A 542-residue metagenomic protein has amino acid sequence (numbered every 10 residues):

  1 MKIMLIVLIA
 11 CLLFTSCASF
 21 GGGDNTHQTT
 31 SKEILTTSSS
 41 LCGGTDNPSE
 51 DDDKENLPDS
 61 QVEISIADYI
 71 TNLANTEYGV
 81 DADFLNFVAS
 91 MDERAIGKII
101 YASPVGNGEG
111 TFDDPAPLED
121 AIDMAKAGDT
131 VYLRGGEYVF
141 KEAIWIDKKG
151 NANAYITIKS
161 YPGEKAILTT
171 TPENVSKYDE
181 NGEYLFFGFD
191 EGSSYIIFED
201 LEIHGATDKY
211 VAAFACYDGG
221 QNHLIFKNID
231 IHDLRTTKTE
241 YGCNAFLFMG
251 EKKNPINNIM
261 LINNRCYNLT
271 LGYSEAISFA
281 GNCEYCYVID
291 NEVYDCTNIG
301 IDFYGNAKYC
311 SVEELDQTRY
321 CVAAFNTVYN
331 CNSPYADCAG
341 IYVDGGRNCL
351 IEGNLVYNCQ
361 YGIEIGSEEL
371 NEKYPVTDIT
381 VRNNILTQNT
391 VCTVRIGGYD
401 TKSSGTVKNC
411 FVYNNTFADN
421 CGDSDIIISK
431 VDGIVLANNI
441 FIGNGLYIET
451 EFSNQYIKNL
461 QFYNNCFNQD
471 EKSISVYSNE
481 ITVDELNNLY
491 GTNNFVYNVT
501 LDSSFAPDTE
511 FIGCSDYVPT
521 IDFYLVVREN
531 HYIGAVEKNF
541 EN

Functional and structural regions predicted by a protein language model:
K2-L8: Sec-dependent signal peptide recognition, specifically the positively charged N-region followed immediately by
T15-S16: C-terminal motif of bacterial Sec signal peptides marking the signal peptidase cleavage site
F20-E63: Ser/Thr/Gly/Pro-rich low-complexity, disordered linker/stalk segments of secreted and cell-surface proteins
Q61-K98, D484-Y490, F495-V496, T500-N542: Surface beta-loop-beta hairpin patches that serve as ligand-binding interfaces in beta-rich domains
E63, L85-S90, K98-G135, V139-W145 (+2 more regions): Acidic Gly/Asp/Thr-rich repetitive segments characteristic of extracellular carbohydrate-active and adhesion proteins
E119, D123-A127, V139-T157, I167-N222 (+3 more regions): Extracellular beta-strand-rich solenoid/capping regions of secreted or surface-exposed proteins that bind or remodel
K141-A143, T170-E173, K177-Y184, A206-F214 (+14 more regions): Short glycine/acidic-rich loop motifs that flank beta-strands on beta-rich extracellular proteins
Y155, Y161-E164, S194-G205, N222-R235 (+10 more regions): Right-handed parallel beta-helix
